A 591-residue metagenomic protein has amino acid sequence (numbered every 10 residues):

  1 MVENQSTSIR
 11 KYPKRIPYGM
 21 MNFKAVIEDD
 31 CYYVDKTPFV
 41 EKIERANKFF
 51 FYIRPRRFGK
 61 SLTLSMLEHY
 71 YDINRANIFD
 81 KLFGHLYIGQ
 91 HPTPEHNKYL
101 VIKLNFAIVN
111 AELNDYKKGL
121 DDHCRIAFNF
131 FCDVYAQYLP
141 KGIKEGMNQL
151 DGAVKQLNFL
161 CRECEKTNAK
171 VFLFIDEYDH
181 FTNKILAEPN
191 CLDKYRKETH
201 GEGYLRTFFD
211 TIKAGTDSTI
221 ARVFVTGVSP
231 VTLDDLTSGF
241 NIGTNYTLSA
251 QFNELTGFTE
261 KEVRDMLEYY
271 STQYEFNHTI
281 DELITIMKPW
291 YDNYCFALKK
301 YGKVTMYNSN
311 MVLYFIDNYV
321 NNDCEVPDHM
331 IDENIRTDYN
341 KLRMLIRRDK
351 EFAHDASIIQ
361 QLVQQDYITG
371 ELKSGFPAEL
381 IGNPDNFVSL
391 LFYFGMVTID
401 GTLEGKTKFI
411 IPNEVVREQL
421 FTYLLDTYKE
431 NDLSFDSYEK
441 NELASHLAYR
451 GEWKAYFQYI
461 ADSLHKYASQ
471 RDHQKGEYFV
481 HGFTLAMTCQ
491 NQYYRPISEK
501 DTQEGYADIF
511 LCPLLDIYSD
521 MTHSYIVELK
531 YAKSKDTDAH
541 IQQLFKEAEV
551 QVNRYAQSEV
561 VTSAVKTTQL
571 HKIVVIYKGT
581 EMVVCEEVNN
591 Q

Functional and structural regions predicted by a protein language model:
V2-R75, D80-I88: Walker A/P-loop-proximal flanking segment of P-loop NTPase domains
G19, D35, H69-D133: P-loop NTPase motor core
F159-K166, K194-A221: Substrate-engagement module of ASCE P-loop NTPases
T167-E198: Conserved P-loop NTPase "ATPase switch" module shared by AAA+ and STAND
F174-D176, R206-T207, A221-V228: Structural recognition of the conserved hydrophobic beta-strand(s) that form the central parallel beta-sheet of P-loop
T232-G239, Y246-D317, L362: Amphipathic alpha-helical segments of the small helical/lid subdomains adjacent to P-loop NTPase cores
G243-T244, M306-A548, R554-A556, C585-Q591: Extended alpha-helical interface modules used as scaffolds for assembling large macromolecular complexes
V560-Q591: Domain-level recognition of nuclease-like catalytic cores that cleave nucleotide substrates
